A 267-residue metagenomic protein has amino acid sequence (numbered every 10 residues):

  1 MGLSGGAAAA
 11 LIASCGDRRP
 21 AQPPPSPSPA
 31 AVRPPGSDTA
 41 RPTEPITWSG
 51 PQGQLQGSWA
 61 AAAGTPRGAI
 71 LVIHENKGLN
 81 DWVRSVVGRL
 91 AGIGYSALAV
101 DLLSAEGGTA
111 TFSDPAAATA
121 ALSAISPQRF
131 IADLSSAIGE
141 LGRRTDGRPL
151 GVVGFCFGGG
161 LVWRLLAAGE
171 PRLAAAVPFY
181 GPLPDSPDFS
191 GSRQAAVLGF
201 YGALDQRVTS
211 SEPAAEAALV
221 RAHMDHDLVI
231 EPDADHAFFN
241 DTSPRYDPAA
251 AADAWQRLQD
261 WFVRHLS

Functional and structural regions predicted by a protein language model:
M1-G16: N-terminal export signals
G16-R143, T242: Serine-hydrolase catalytic machinery in alpha/beta-hydrolase-like enzymes
R144-F155: Alpha/beta-hydrolase fold nucleophile elbow
G154-G158, V162: Gly/Ala-rich beta-loop-alpha elbow adjacent to hydrolase catalytic centers
R172-P182: A conserved short beta-strand
G199-Y201: Short beta-strand/loop motif that positions the catalytic acidic residue of the alpha/beta-hydrolase fold
Q206-E212: Conserved alpha/beta-hydrolase "acid-adjacent" motif
A222-S267: C-terminal catalytic histidine-bearing segment of alpha/beta-hydrolase fold enzymes
